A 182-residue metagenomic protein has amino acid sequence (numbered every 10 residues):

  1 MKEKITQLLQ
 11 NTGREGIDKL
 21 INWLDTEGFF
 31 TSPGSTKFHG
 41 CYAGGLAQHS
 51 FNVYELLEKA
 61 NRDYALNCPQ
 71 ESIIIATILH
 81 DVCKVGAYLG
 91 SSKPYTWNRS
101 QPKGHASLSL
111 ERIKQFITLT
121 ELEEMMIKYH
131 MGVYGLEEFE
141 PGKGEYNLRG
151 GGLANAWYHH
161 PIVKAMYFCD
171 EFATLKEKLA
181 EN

Functional and structural regions predicted by a protein language model:
M1-N182: Metal-dependent phosphohydrolase cores
